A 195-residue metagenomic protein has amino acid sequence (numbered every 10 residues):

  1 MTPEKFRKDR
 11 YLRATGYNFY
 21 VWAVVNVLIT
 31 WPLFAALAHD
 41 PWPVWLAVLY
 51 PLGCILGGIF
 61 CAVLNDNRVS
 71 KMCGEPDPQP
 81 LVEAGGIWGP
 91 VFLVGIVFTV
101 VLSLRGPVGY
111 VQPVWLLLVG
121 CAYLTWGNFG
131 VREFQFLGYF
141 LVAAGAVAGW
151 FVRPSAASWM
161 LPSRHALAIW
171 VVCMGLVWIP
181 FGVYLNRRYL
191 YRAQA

Functional and structural regions predicted by a protein language model:
M1-D9: Short, Lys/Arg-rich, polar N-terminal cytosolic tail immediately upstream of the first transmembrane signal-anchor
R10-V100: Selected alpha-helical membrane-embedding segments in polytopic membrane proteins
V21-L28, L49, G53-L56, V94 (+4 more regions): Lipid-exposed faces of alpha-helical membrane segments in multi-pass integral membrane proteins
N26-F34, P90-L102, Y123-L124, L141-A157: Hydrophobic alpha-helical transmembrane segments and adjacent interfacial helices in integral membrane proteins
A38-W45, L102-V111, A156-A166: Membrane-helix interface and helix-disruption motif detector
F60-P78, C121-G130, F181-N186: C-terminal ends of transmembrane helices
P80, A84-Y139: Membrane-proximal helix-loop-helix units in multi-pass membrane proteins
T125-A195: Terminal transmembrane helical module of multi-pass membrane proteins
